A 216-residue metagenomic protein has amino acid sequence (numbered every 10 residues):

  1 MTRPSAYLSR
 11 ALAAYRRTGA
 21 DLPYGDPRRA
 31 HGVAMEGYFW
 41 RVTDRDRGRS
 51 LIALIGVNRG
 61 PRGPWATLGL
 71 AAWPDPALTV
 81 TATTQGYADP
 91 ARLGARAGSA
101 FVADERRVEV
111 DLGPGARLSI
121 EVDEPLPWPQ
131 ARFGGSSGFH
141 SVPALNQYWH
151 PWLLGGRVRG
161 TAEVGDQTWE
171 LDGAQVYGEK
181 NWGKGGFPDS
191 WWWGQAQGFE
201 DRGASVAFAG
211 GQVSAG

Functional and structural regions predicted by a protein language model:
M1-G216: Structured soluble/peripheral alpha/beta segments that form catalytic or ligand/cofactor-binding pockets
